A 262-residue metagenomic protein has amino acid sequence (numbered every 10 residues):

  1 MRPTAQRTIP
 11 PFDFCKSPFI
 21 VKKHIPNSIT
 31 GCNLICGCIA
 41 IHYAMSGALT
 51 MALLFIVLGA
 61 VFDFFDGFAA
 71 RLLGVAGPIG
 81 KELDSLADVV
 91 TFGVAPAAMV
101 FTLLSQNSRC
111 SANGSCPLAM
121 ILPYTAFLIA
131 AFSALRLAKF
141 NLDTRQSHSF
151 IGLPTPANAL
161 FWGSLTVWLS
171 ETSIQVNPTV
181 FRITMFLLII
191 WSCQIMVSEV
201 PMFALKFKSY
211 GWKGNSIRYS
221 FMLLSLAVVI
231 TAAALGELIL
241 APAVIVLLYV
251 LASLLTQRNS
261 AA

Functional and structural regions predicted by a protein language model:
M1-D13, F150-A262: C-terminal membrane-associated helical module and adjoining short loops/tails
M1-F64, A232, G236-E237, A241-I245 (+2 more regions): Topogenic membrane-insertion module of multi-pass membrane proteins
P10-V21, M45-M51, G74-A76, A112-L122 (+2 more regions): Short juxtamembrane and helix-loop transition motifs at transmembrane-helix boundaries in membrane proteins
P26-T30, L72-F140, T166: Multi-pass membrane catalytic core of lipid/isoprenoid biosynthesis enzymes
I29-C32, A52-G59, T125-F132, N158 (+3 more regions): Hydrophobic alpha-helical transmembrane segments of polytopic
I35, V61, F65-A69, L86 (+1 more regions): Active-site His/Glu-centered metal-binding helix of metallohydrolases
C38-I41, L58, P96, A131-A134 (+3 more regions): Alpha-helical transmembrane segments of polytopic integral membrane proteins, especially the permease/helical cores
I39-L54, P96-Y124, L165-T184, A234-G236: Helix-coil boundary and interhelical linker segments in multi-pass alpha-helical membrane proteins
